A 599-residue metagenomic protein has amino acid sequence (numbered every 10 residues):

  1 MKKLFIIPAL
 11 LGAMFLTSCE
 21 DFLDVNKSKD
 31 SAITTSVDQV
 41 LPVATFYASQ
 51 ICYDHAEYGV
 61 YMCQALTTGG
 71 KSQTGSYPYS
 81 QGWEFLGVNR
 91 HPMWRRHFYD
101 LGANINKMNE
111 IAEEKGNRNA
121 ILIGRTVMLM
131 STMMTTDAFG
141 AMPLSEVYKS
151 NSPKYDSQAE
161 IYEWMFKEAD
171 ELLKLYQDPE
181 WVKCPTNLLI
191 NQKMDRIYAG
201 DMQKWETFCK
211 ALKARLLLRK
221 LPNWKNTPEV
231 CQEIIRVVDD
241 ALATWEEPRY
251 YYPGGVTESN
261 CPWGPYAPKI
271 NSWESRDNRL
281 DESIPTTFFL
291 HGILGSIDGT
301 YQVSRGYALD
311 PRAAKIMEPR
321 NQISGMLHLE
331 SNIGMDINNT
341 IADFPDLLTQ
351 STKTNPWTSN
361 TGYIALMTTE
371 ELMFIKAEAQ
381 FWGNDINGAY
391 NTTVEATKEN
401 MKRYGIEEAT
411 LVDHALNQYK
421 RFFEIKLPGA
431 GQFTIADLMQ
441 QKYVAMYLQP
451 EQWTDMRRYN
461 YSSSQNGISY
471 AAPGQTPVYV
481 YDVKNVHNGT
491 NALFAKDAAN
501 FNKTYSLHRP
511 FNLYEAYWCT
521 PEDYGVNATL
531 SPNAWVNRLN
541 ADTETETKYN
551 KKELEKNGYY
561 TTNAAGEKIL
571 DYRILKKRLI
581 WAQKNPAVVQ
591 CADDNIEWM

Functional and structural regions predicted by a protein language model:
M1-L4: Positively charged n-region of N-terminal signal peptides that target proteins for export
I6-L11: Sec-dependent N-terminal signal peptides
C19-K71, R96, L348-T352, I468 (+1 more regions): Membrane-proximal, proline-rich intrinsically disordered regions
Y47, I51, T244, E399 (+1 more regions): Phosphate/oxyanion-binding loops and surfaces in catalytic or ligand/nucleic-acid-binding neighborhoods
G70-E408, P428-I435, N595-M599: Structured, solvent-exposed acidic/aromatic patches
D385-A472: C-terminal structural cap/anchor segments
